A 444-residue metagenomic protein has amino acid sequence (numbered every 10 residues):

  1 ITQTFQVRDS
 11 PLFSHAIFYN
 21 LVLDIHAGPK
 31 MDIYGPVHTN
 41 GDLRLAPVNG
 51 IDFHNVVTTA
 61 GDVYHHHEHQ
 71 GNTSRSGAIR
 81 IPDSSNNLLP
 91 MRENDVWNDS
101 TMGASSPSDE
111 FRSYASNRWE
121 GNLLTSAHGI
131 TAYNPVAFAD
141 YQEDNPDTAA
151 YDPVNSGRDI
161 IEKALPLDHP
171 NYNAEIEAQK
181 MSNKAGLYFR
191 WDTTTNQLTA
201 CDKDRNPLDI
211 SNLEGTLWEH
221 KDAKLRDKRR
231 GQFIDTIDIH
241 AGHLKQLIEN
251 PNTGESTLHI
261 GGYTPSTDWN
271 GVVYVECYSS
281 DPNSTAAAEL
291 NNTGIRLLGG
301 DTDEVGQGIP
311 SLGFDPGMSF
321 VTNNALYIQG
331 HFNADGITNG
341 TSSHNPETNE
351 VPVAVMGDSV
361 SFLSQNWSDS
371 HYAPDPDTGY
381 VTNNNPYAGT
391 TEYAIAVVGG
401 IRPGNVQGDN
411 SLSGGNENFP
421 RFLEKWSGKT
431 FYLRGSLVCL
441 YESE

Functional and structural regions predicted by a protein language model:
I1-S10: Short, structured interface segments
P11-E444: C-terminal globular interaction/adhesion domains in large, modular proteins
